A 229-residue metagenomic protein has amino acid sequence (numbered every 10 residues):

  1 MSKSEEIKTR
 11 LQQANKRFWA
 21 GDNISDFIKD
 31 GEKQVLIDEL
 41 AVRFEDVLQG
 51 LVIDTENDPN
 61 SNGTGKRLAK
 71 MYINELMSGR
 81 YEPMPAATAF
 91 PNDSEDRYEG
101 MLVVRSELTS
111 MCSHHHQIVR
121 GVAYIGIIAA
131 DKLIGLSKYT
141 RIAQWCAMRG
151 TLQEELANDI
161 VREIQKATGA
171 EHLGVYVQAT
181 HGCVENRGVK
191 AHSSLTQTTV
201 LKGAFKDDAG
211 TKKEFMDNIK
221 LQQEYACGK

Functional and structural regions predicted by a protein language model:
M1-K229: A domain-level signal for the structural core that forms small-molecule/cofactor-binding pockets and catalytic centers
